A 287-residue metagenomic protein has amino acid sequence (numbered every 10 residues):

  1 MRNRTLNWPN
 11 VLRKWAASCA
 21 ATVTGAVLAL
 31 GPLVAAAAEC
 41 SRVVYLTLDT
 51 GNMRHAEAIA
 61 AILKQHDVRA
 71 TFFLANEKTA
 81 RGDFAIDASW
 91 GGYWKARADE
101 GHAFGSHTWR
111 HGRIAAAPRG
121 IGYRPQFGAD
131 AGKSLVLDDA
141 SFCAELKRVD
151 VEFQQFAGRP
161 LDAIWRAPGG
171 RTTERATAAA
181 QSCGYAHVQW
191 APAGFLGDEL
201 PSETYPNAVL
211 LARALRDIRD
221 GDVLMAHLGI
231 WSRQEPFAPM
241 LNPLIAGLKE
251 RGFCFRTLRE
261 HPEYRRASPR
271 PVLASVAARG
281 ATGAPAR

Functional and structural regions predicted by a protein language model:
M1-K14: N-terminal secretory signal peptides that target proteins for export/translocation
S18-P32: Bacterial N-terminal signal peptides
L33-A37: Sec/Tat signal peptide C-region and signal peptidase I cleavage site
A38-Y123, F127-L137, S141, E145-A163 (+1 more regions): Active-site beta->alpha N-cap acidic-glycine motif
T47, F73-A75, G105-H107, R166-P168 (+3 more regions): A cross-family glycoside hydrolase active-site/sugar-binding cleft signature
H55-E57, A80-D83, G112-A117, T172-A176 (+2 more regions): Extracytoplasmic/secreted cell-surface and envelope-processing proteins
H66-A70, A80, R233-R287: C-terminal domain-boundary segment and adjacent tail
R171-D217, F253-Y264: His/Asp/Glu-enriched short active-site or ligand-binding loop at hydrolase and phosphoryl-transfer sites
